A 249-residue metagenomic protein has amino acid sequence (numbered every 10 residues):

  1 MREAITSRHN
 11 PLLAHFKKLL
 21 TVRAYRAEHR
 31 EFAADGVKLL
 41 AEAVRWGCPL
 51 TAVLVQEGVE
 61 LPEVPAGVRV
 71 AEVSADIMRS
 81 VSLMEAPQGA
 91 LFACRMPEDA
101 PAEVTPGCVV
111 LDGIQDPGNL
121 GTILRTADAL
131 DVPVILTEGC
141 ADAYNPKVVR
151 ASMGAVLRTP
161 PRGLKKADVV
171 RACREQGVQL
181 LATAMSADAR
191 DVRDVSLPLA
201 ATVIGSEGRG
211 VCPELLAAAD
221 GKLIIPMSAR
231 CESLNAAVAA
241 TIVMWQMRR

Functional and structural regions predicted by a protein language model:
M1-E85, Q179: N-terminal positively charged helical leader segments and presequences
V37, Q56-L61, P97, M185-A187 (+1 more regions): Short, polar loop motifs at secondary-structure junctions
R45, R95-A187: RNA substrate-binding interface of SAM-dependent RNA methyltransferases
E60-G67, P101-V104, E214-A217: Short loop/helix-cap segments at secondary-structure boundaries that form the rim of catalytic
V64-D76, P106, A189, P198-A201 (+1 more regions): Active-site regions of enzymes building and remodeling cell-envelope glycoconjugates
V73-S74, D112, T137-G139, P160 (+1 more regions): Short beta->alpha connector loops at strand-helix junctions that form conserved, small/polar/Pro-enriched
F92, D128-L130, C140-A143, K147-V156 (+2 more regions): Structured adenosyl-cofactor binding patch, chiefly the S-adenosyl-L-methionine
L181-C231: Active-site/ligand-binding-proximal alpha/beta "capping" segment
